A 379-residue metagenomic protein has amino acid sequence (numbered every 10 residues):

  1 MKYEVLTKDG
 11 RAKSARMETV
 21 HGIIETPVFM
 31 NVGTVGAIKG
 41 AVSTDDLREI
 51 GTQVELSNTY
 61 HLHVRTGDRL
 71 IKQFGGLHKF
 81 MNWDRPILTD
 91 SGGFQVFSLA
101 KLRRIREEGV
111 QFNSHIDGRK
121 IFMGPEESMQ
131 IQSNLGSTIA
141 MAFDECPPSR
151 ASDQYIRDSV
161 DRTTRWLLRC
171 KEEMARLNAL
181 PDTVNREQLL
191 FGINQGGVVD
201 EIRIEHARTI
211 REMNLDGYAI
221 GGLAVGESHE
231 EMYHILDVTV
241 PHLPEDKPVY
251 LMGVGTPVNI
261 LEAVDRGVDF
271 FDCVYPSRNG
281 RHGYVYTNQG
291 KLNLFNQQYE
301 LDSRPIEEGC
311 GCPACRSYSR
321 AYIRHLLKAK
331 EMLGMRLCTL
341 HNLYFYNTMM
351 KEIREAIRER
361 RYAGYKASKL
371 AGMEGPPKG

Functional and structural regions predicted by a protein language model:
M1-E18, I24-G33, G40-A41, D144-R150 (+1 more regions): C-terminal extensions of enzymes
M1-V184, Q297-E300: Non-catalytic, usually N-terminal nucleic-acid engagement modules in DNA/RNA processing proteins
G22, E55, D90, Q132 (+5 more regions): Conserved, mostly hydrophobic/aromatic
G22, T163-C170, I210, T239 (+2 more regions): Hydrophobic alpha-helical packing residues
N31, H61-H63, F94-Q95, P147-P148 (+5 more regions): Short, solvent-exposed loop/turn segments at secondary-structure junctions
E127, I131, D158-R169, E205 (+4 more regions): A non-catalytic, amphipathic alpha-helix used as a structural packing/dimerization or gating element in enzyme scaffolds
P148-S152, R157, G217-L223, M332-M335: Glycine- and acidic
T164, E173, L177-A179, N185 (+1 more regions): Glycine-rich phosphate/ribose-binding loops and adjacent secondary-structure elements that form binding surfaces
